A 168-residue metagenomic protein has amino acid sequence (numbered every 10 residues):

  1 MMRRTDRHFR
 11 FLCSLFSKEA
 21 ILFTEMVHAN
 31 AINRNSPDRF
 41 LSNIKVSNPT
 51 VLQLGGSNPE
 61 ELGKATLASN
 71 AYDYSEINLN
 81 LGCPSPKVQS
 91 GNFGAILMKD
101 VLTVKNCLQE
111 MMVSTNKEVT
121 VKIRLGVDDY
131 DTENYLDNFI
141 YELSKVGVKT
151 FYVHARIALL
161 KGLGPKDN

Functional and structural regions predicted by a protein language model:
M1-N168: Flavin-dependent oxidoreductase catalytic cores
